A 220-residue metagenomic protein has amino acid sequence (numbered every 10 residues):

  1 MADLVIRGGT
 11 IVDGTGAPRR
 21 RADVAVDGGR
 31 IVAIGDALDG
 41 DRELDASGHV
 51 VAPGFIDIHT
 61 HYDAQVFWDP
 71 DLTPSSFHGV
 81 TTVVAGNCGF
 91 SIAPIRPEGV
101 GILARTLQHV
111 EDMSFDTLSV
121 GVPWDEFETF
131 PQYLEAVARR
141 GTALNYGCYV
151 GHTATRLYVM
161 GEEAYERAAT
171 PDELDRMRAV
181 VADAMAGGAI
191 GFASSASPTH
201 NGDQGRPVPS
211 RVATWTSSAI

Functional and structural regions predicted by a protein language model:
M1-V5, I11-G54: Histidine-rich, glycine-flanked metal-binding segment
G9, V24, G29, G48 (+4 more regions): Divalent metal-coordination and catalytic microenvironments
D13, D63, F90-P94, A154-L157 (+1 more regions): Flexible loop/turn segments at secondary-structure boundaries
G48-V50, V150, A196-P198: Short, small-residue-rich loop/turn micro-motifs
V51-P74: Di-metal (Zn2+ and/or Mg2+/Mn2+) metal-binding site signature of metallo-dependent hydrolases with the MBL/beta-CASP
T60-Y62, P123, T170, R211: A generic secondary-structure micro-motif detector that highlights 1-2 residue hydrophobic/ambivalent hotspots embedded
W68-G191: Divalent-metal coordination cores built from histidine and acidic residues
E166-P171, R178-M185, A189-I220: Functional cores that coordinate and move charged inorganic groups
